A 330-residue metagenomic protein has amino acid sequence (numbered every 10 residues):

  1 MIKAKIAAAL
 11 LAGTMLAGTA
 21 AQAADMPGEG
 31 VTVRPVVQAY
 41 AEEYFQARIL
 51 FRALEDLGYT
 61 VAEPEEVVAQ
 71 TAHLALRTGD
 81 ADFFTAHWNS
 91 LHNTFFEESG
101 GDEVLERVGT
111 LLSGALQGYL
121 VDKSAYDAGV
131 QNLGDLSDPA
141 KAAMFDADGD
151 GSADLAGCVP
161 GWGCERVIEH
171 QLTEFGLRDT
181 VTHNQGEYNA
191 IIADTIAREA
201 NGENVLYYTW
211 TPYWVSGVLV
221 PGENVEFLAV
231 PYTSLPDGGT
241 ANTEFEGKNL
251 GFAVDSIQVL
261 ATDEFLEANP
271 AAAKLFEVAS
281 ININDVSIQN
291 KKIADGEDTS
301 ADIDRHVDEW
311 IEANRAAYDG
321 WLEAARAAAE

Functional and structural regions predicted by a protein language model:
A21-R34, A143-S152, Y318-E330: Immediate post-signal peptide segment of exported/extracytoplasmic ligand-binding proteins
G28-E42, Y59-E65, S152-A156, F276: Short, well-ordered beta-strand elements
Y40-A41, Y59-L74, H183-D194, P212: Short helix-initiation/N-cap motifs at beta->coil->alpha
A47, P64-E103, D194, W214-V220: Pocket-flanking alpha-helical
A81-T85, V159-S234: Ligand-binding pocket segment of bilobal, Venus flytrap-like solute-binding proteins
V104-G157: A conserved helix-loop-strand patch within extracytoplasmic ligand-binding domains of the periplasmic binding
Q117-D127, A241, S256-A268, K291-K292: A bilobed periplasmic-binding-protein/Venus flytrap-type ligand-binding module shared by bacterial periplasmic
F252, F265-L266, A273-K274, V278-E330: C-terminal functional modules
